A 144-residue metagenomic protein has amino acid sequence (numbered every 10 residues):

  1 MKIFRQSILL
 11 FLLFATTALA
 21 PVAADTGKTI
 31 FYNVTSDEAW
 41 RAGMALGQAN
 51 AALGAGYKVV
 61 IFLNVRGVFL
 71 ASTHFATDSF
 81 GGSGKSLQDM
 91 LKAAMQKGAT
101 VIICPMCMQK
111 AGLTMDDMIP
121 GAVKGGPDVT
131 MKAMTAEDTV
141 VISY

Functional and structural regions predicted by a protein language model:
M1-Q6: Positively charged n-region of N-terminal signal peptides that target proteins for export
S7-A18: Bacterial N-terminal signal peptides
P21-Y144: Secreted/extracellular ectodomain signature
